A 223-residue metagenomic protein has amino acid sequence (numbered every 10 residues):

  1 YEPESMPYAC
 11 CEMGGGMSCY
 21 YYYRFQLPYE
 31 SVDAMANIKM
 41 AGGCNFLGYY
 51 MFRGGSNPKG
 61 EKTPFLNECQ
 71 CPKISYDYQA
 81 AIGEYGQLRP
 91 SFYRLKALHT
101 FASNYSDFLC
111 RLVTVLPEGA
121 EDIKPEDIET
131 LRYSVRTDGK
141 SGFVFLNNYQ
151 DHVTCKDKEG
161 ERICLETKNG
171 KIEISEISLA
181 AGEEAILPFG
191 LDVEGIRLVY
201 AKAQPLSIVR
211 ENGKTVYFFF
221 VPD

Functional and structural regions predicted by a protein language model:
E2-L27, S31-D223: Carbohydrate-binding surfaces of carbohydrate-active enzymes
